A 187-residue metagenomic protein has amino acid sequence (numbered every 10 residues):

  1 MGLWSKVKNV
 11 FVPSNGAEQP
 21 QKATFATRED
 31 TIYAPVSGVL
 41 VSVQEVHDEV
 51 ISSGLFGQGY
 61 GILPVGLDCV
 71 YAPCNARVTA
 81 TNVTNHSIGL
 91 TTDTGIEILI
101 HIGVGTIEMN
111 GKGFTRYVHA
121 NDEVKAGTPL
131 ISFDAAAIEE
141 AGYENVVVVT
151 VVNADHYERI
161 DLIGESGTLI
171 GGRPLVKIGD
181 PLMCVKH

Functional and structural regions predicted by a protein language model:
G2-H187: Contiguous, well-folded functional domains in the mature portion of proteins
